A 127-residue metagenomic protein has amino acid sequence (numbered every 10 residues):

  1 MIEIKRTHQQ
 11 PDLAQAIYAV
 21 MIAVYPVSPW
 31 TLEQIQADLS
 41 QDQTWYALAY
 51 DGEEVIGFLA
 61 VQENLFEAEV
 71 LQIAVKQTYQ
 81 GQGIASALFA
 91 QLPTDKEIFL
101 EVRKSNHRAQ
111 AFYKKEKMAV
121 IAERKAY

Functional and structural regions predicted by a protein language model:
I2-E3: Extreme N-terminal starter segment of soluble prokaryotic enzymes
R6-T78, S86-Q91: Acetyl-CoA-dependent GNAT
A49, E69, A109-Y113, K125: Conserved N-terminal glycine/acidic-rich loop preference
E67, E97-F99: Structural preference for beta-strand elements that scaffold enzyme active sites
V75, G81-T94, H107-K115: Conserved acetyl-CoA-binding loop-helix of GNAT-fold acetyltransferases
F99-E101, A119-Y127: Conserved catalytic-core motifs of GNAT/GCN5-like acyltransferases
K104: Conserved phosphotransfer active-site motifs of two-component signaling proteins, especially the receiver
